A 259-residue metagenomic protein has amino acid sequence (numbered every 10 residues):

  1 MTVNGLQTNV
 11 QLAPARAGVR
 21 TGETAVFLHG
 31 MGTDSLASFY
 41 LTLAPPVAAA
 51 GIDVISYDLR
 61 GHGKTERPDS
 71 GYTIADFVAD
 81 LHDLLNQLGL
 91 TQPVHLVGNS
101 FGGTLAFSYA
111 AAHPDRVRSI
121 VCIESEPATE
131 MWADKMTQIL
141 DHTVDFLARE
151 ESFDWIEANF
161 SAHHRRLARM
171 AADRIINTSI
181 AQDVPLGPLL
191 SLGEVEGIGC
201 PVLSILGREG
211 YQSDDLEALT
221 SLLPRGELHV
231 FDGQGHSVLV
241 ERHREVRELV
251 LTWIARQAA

Functional and structural regions predicted by a protein language model:
L6-K64: Conserved HGGG/HGGXW glycine-rich cap/lid loop of the alpha/beta-hydrolase fold
F27-M31, S100, G207: Glycine-rich His-Gly loop
A49, D53-V97, E248: Active-site loop/oxyanion-hole signature of alpha/beta-hydrolase fold enzymes
G98, G102, A106: Gly/Ala-rich beta-loop-alpha elbow adjacent to hydrolase catalytic centers
F107-A111, R118-A148: Flexible "cap/lid" loop of the alpha/beta hydrolase fold
H164-E194, R208-E209: Hydrophobic, aromatic-rich cap/lid helix
V202-Q234: Conserved loop-alpha-helix segment in the C-terminal half of the alpha/beta-hydrolase fold that carries the catalytic
Q234-H243, R247: Catalytic histidine-centered segment of alpha/beta-hydrolase-like enzymes
